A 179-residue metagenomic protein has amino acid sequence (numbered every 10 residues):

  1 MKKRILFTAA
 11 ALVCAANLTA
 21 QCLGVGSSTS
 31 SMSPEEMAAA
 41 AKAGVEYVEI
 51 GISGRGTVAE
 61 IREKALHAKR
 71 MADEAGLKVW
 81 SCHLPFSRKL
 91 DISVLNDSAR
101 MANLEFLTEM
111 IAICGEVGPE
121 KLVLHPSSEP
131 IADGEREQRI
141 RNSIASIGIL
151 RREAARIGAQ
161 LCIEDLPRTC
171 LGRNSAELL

Functional and structural regions predicted by a protein language model:
I5-C14: Sec-dependent N-terminal signal peptides
A15-T19: C-terminal segment of classical bacterial N-terminal signal peptides
A20-E35: Boundary/entry segment of secreted carbohydrate-active catalytic domains
L23-S27, V48-I50, V79-L84, L122-L124 (+1 more regions): Hydrophobic faces of well-ordered beta-strands that scaffold small-molecule active sites in alpha/beta enzyme cores
G26-S30, G51-R55, L84-S87, S127-E129 (+1 more regions): Active-site beta-loop-alpha junctions enriched in small/polar residues
S31-S53, V117-G118: Catalytic domains of carbohydrate-active enzymes, especially glycoside hydrolases
E35-A38, D73-E74, I92-L179: Active-site acidic/histidine proton-transfer and metal-coordination neighborhood in alpha/beta enzyme cores
I50-A72, P126-A132: Glycine-rich, proline-tolerant flexible connector loops at the mouths of alpha/beta enzymes
